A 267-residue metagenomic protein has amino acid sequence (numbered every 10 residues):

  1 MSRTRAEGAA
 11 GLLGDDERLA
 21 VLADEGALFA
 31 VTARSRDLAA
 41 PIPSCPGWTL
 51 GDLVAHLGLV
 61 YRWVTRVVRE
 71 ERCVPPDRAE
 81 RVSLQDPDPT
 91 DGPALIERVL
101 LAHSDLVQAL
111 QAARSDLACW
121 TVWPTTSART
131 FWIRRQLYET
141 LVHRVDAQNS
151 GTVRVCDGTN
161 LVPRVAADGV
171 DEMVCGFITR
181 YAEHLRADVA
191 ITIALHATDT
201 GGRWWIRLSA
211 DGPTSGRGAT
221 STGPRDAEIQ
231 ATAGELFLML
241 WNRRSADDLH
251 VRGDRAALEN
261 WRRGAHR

Functional and structural regions predicted by a protein language model:
M1-P43: Non-cleavable N-terminal signal-anchor transmembrane helices
S2-L13, L57-W120, V153-F177: Short, helix-capping/interhelical loops that line the mouth of catalytic, cofactor-, or ligand-binding pockets
R18-E25, H56, L95-A102, W132 (+3 more regions): Amphipathic alpha-helix face/heptad-repeat signature
S35-R78, P124-E183, L236: Short, contiguous alpha-helical
P87-L117, T130-E139, D146, D188-I193 (+2 more regions): Acidic/histidine-rich alpha-helical segments that form the ligand environment of transition-metal centers
D168-L208: A glycine-rich beta-turn/hairpin centered on an aromatic-Pro dipeptide
L195-T232: Acidic/His-leaning functional-site neighborhoods
S221-R267: C-terminal interaction segments
